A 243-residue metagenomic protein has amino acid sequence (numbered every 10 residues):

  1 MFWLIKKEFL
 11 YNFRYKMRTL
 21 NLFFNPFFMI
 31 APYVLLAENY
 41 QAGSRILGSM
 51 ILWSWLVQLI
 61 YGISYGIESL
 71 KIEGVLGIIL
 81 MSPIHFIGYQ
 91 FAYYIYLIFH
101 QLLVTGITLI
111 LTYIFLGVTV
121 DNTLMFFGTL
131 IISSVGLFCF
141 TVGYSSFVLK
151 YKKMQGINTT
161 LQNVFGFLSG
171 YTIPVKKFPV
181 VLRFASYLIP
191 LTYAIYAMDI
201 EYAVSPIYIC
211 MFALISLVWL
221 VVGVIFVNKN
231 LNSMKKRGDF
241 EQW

Functional and structural regions predicted by a protein language model:
M1-I131, V135-W243: Hydrophobic transmembrane alpha-helices and immediately adjacent juxtamembrane helices of multi-pass inner-membrane
